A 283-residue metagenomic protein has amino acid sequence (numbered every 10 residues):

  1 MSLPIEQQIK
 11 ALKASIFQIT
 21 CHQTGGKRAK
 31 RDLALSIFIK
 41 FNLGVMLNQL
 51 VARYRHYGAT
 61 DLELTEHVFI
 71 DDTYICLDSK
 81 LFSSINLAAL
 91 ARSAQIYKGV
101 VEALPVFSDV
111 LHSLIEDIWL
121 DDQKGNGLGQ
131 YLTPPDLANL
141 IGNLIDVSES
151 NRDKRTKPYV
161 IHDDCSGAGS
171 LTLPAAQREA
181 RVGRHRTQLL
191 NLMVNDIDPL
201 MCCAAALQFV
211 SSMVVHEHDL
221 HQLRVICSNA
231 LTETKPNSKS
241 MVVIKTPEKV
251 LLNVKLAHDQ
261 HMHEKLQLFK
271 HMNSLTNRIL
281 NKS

Functional and structural regions predicted by a protein language model:
M1-W119: A short N-terminal interaction module
H22, H56, H67, H112 (+5 more regions): Histidine (H) residue identity feature
G26-A34, G99-V106, N126-T133, D163 (+2 more regions): Conserved aromatic-histidine-acidic binding/catalytic patches
A91-A94, I141-L144, I279: Generic low-complexity, intrinsically disordered sequence content enriched in small uncharged/hydrophobic residues
D109-D136, N143: Class I SAM-dependent transferase core
P134-K235: Conserved S-adenosyl-L-methionine
C202, Q208-S283: S-adenosylmethionine
